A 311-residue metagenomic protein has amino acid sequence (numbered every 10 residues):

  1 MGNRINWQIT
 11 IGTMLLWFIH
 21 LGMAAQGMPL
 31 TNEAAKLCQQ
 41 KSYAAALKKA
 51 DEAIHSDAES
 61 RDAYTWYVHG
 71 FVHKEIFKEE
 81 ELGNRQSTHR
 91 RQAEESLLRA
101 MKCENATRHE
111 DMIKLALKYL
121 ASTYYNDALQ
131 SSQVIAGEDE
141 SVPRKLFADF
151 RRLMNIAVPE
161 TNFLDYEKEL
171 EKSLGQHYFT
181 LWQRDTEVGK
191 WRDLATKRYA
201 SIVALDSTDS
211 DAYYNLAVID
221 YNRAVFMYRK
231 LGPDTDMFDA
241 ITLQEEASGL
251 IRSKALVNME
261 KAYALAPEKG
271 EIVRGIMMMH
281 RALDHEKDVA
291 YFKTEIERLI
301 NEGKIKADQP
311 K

Functional and structural regions predicted by a protein language model:
M1-Q39: Bacterial Sec-dependent N-terminal signal peptides
Q26-R91, L98, R108: Start-of-domain marker
A44, D51, R91, L98 (+7 more regions): Alpha-solenoid helical repeat scaffolds
A53-Y64, R99-L117, R151-E169, R184-D185 (+2 more regions): Flexible helix-coil transition and linker loops at the boundaries of alpha-helical arrays
V72-S141, I156, F179-K197, N222-N258: Short coil/linker segments at helix-helix boundaries
P233-S253, V257, K261-K311: Terminal, low-structured helical/coil segments at or just beyond the last alpha-helical repeat
